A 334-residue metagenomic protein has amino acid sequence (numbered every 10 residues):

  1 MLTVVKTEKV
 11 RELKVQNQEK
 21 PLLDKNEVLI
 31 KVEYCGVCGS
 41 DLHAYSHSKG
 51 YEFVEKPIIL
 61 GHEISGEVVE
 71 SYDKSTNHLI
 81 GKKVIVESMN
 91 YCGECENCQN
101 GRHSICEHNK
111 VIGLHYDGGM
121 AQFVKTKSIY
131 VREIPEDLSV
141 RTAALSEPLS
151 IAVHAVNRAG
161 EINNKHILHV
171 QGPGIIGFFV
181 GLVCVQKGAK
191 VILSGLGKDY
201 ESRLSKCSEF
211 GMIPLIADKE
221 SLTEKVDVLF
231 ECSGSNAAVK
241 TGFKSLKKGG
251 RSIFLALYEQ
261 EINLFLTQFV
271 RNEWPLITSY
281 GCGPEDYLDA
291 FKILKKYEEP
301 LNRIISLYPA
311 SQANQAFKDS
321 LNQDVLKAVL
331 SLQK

Functional and structural regions predicted by a protein language model:
L2, K240, P284, L288-K334: C-terminal hydrophobic helical "lid"/dimerization subdomain of Rossmann-like NAD(P)H-dependent oxidoreductases
V4-L22, G39-E70, I85, H103-Y116: N-terminal glycine-rich cofactor-binding segment
P21-C35, G50-E96, P135-D137: Glycine-rich beta-strand-centered segment in the early N-terminal region that forms part of a ligand/cofactor-binding
Y34, F230-C232: Short, well-ordered coil/turn residues at beta-beta hairpins and beta-strand->alpha-helix junctions within
L79, L138-K219: Mid-domain Rossmann-like dinucleotide-binding core that forms the NAD(H)/NADP(H) cofactor-binding site
C92-Q171: NAD(P)H dinucleotide-binding glycine-rich loop of Rossmann-like/cofactor-binding domains, especially the beta1-alpha1
S221-L229: A short acidic, Gly/Pro-enriched loop at the edge of an enzyme's catalytic core that lines a small-molecule cofactor
N236-K296, L332-K334: Glycine-rich phosphate-binding loop and adjacent beta-alpha segment of Rossmann(oid) nucleotide-cofactor-binding
